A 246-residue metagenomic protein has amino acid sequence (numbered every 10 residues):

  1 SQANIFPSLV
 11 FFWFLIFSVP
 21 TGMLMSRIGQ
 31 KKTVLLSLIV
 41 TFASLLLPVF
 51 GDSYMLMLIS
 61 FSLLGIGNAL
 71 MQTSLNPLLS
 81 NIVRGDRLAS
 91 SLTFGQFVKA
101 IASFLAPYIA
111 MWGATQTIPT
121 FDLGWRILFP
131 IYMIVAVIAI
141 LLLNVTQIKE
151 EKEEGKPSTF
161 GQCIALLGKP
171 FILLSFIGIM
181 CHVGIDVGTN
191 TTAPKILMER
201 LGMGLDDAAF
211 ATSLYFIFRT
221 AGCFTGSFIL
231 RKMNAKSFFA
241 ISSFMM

Functional and structural regions predicted by a protein language model:
I5-M23, S213-G226: Central cavity-lining transmembrane alpha-helices of secondary-active solute carriers, predominantly the Major
G29, F50-M55, G202, N234: Helix-breaking motifs and short loop linkers at transmembrane-helix boundaries and internal kinks in secondary membrane
I39-D52, F244-M246: C-terminal ends and interior cores of transmembrane alpha-helices in multi-pass membrane transporters/permeases
S60-F97: Cytoplasmic helix-loop-helix junction between adjacent transmembrane helices in 12-TM secondary transporters
S91-Q147: Helix-loop-helix hairpin linking two adjacent transmembrane segments in secondary transporters
E150-S175: Juxtamembrane intracellular "pre-TM" segments in multi-pass secondary transporters
G168-S213, I217-C223: Extracytoplasmic gate region of multi-pass secondary transporters
